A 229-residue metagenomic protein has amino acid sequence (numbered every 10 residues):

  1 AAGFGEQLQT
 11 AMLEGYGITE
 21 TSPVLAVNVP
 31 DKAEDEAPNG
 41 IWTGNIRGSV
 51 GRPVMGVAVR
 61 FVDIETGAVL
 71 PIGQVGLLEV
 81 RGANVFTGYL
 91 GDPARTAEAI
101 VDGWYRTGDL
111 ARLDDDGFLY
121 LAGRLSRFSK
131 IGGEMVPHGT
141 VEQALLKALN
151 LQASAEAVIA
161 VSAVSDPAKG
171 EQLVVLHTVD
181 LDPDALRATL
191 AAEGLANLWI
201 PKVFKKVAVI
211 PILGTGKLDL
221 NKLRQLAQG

Functional and structural regions predicted by a protein language model:
A1-N45, A58: Gly/Ser/Thr-rich phosphate-binding loop
Q9, G40-R47, A68, N84-G108 (+3 more regions): Conserved ANL (AMP-binding/adenylate-forming) active-site segment centered on the GW(Y/F)…HTG consensus within
L13-E20, G51-P53, S162, K205: Beta-strand->loop->alpha-helix junctions that form or flank phosphate-binding loops in nucleotide-handling enzymes
S49-G56, Y105: Short coil-to-beta-strand transition motifs
G56-E79, R112-D116, P183, D219: Conserved beta-loop-beta connector loops within the AMP-binding
G67, L195, V207-A227: Flexible lysine-rich "adenylation lid" loop at the C-terminal edge of ANL adenylation domains
G82, T87-G88, L110-W199, K222-Q225: AMP-binding/adenylate-forming catalytic core of the ANL superfamily
